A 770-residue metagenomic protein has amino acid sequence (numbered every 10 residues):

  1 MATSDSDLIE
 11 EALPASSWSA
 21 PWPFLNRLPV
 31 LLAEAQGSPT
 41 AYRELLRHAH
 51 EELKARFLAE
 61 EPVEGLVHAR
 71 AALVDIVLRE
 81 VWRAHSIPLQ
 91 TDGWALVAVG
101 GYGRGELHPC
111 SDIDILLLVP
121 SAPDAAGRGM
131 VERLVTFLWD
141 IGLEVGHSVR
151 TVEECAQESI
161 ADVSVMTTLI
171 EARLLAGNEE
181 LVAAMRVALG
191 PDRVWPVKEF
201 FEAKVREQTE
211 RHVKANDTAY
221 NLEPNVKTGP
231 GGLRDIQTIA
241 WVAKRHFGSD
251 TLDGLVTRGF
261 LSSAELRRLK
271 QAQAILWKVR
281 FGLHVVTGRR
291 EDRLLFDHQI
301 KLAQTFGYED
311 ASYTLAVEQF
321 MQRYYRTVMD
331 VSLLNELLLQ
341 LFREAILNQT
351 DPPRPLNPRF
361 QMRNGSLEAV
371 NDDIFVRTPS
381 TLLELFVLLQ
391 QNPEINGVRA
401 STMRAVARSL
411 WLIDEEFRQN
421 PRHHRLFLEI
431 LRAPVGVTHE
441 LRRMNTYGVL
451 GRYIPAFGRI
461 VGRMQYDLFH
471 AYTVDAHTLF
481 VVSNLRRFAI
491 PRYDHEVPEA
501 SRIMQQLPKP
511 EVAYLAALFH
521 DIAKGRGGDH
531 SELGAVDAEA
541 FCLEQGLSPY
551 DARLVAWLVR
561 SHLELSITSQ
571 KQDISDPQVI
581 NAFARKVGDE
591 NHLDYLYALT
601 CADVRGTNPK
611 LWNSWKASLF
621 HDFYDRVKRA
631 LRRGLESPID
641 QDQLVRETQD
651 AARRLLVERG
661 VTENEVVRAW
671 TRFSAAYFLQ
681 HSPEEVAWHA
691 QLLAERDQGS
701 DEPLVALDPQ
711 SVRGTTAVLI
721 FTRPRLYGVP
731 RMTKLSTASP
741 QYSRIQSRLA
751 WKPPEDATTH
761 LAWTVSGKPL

Functional and structural regions predicted by a protein language model:
M1-V99, G105-L107, S111-H470, E539 (+1 more regions): Non-catalytic interface/linker regions that flank or bridge core catalytic/transmembrane domains
V77-A84, H470-S483, F488-A489, F673-E685: Amphipathic alpha-helical
D92-G93, R463-D467, I490, D494-Q506 (+4 more regions): Flexible, glycine/threonine-enriched loop-and-boundary segments that flank and lead into catalytic domains of large
L96, G105-H108, N225-T228, I236 (+6 more regions): Replace "in large, NTP-powered and nucleic-acid-processing enzymes" with "in large, NTP-powered factors and other
G105-M130, T257, L269, I275-W277 (+3 more regions): Divalent metal-dependent catalytic cores for phosphoryl transfer on phosphate-bearing substrates
L169-K227, D573-A630, S637: Long, amphipathic alpha-helical stalk/connector segments used for oligomerization, subunit docking, or mechanical
I275-L276, L315-L367, V437-H439, Y447 (+2 more regions): Regulatory modules associated with amino-acid/nitrogen control
E415-A516, G525-S531, V536-A540, R553-A556 (+2 more regions): Long, K/E/R/D-enriched contiguous segments that form extended
